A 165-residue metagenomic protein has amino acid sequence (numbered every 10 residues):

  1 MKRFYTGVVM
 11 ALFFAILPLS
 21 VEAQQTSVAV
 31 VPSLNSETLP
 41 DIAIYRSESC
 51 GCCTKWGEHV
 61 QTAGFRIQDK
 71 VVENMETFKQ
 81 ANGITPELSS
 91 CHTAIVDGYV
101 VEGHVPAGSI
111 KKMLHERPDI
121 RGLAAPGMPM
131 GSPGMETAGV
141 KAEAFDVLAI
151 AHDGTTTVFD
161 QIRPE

Functional and structural regions predicted by a protein language model:
M1-F4: Positively charged n-region of N-terminal signal peptides that target proteins for export
G7-P18: Bacterial N-terminal signal peptides
L19-A23: Sec/Tat signal peptide C-region and signal peptidase I cleavage site
Q25-E37: Compositionally biased, proline/threonine/alanine/serine-rich low-complexity intrinsically disordered stretches
L34-G57, A63: Local sequence-structure signature of Cys/Sec-based thiol-disulfide redox active-site neighborhoods
S49, W56, V71-N74, P106-I110: Stable alpha-helical elements in mature extracytoplasmic
G57-T77: Conserved helix-turn-beta segment immediately C-terminal to the redox Cys motif in thioredoxin-like folds
A81, E87-E165: Thiol/selenol-based redox catalytic cores and closely related redox-interacting motifs
